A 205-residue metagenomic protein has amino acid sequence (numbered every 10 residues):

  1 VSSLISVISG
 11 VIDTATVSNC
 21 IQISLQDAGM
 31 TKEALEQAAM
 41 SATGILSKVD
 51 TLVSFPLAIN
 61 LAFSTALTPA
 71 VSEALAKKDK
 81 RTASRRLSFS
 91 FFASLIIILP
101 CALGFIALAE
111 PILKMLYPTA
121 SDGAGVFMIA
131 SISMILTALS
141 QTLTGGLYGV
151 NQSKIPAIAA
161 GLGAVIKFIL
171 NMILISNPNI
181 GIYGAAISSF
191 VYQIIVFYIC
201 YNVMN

Functional and structural regions predicted by a protein language model:
I8, A120, G149-N151, S176-N179: Helix-loop interface residues and adjacent transmembrane-helix termini in multi-pass membrane transporters, primarily
V11, A15, A102-E110, M115 (+3 more regions): Membrane-embedded alpha-helical segments of multi-pass transporters/permeases
G29-N60, F92-A93: Alpha-helical transmembrane segments of polytopic membrane transporters and translocases
M40, S88, F105-I135: Interfacial segments at transmembrane-helix termini and the short loops linking adjacent helices
V49, L57-K77: Helix-loop junctions and terminal segments of transmembrane helices in multi-pass membrane transport/translocation
T51-S54, F89, A102, M134 (+2 more regions): Residue-level recognition of pore/gate-forming positions within transmembrane alpha-helices of multi-pass
I132-L162, I173: Membrane-interface junctions at transmembrane-helix termini in multi-pass inner-membrane proteins
K154, A164-Y198: Membrane-interface helix-loop junctions in multi-pass transport and translocation proteins
